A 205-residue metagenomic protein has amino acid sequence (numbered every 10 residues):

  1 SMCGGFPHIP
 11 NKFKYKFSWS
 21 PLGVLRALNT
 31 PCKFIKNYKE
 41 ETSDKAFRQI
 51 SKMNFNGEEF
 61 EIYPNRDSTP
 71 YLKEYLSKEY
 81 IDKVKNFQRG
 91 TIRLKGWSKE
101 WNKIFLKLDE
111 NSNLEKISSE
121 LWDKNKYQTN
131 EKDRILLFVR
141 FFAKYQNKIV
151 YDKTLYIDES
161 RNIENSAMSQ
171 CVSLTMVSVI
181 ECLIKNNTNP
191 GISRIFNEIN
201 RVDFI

Functional and structural regions predicted by a protein language model:
S1-I205: C-terminal catalytic/substrate-binding lobe primarily of soluble NAD(P)-dependent oxidoreductases
